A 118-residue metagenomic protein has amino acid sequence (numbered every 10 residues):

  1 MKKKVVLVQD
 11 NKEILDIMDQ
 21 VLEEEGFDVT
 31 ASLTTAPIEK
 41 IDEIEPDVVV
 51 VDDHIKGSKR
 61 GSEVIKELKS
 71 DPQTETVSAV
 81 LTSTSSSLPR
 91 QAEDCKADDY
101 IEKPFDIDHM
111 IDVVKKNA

Functional and structural regions predicted by a protein language model:
Q9, S83: Conserved acidic carboxylate
N11-T30: Two-component/phosphorelay signaling modules centered on CheY-like receiver
A31-V48, K56: Acidic, metal-coordinating helix/loop segments flanking the phosphotransfer/catalytic sites of two-component signaling
I41, V50, V64-I65, T74: Hydrophobic alpha-helical motif in two-component signaling modules
D47, P72-S78: His-Asp phosphorelay/catalytic-motif detector in bacterial-type signaling
V51-L68: Conserved phosphotransfer microenvironments
E63, S85-E102: Alpha4 helix (beta4-alpha4-beta5 surface) of REC/receiver domains from two-component response regulators
F105-V114: C-terminal output helix
